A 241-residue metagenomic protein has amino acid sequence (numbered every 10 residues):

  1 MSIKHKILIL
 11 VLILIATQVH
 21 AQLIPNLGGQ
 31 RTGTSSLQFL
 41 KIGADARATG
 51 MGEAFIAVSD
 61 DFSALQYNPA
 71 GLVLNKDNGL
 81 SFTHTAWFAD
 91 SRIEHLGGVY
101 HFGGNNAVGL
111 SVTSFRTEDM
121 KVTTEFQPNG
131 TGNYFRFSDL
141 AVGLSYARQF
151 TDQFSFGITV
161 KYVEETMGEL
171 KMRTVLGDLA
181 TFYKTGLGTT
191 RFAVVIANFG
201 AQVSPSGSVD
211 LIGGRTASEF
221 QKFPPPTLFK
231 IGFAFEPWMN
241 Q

Functional and structural regions predicted by a protein language model:
M1-L23: Bacterial Sec-dependent N-terminal signal peptides
Q22-T49, T85, R92-Q241: Outer-membrane beta-barrel porins/channels
D45, L74-D77: A short, polar/charged loop/turn motif at coil->beta-strand junctions and beta-hairpin connectors
E53-I56, G79-W87: Short strand-turn segments of transmembrane beta-barrel domains in outer membranes, especially the first one or two
A57-D60, N133-Y134: Short, flexible loop segments at the rims of nucleotide/cofactor-binding pockets, characterized by
S63-L74: N-terminal periplasmic accessory domains that precede and gate Gram-negative outer-membrane beta-barrel machines
